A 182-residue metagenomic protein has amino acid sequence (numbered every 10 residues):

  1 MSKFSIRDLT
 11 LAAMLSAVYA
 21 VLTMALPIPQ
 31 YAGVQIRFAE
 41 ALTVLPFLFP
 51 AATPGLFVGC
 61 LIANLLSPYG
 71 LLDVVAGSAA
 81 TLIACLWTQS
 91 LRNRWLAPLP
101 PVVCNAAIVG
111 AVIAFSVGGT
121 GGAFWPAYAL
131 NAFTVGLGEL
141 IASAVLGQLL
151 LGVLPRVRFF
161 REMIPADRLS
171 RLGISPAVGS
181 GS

Functional and structural regions predicted by a protein language model:
M1-P54: Hydrophobic transmembrane alpha-helices
I28-G33, A41, L61-G181: Membrane-embedded alpha-helical hairpins and interfacial helices in multi-pass inner-membrane proteins
L56-C60: Extracytosolic (periplasmic/ER-lumenal) interhelical loops and adjacent juxtamembrane/interface segments of multi-pass
